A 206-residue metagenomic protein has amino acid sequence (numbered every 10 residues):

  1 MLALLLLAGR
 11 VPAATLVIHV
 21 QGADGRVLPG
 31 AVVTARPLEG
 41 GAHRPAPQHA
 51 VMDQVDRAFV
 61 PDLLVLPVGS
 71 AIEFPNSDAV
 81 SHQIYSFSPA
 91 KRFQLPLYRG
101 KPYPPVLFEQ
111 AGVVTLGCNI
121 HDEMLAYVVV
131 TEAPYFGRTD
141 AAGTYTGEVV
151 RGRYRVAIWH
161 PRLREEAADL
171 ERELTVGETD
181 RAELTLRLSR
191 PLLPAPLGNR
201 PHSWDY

Functional and structural regions predicted by a protein language model:
M1-A8: Bacterial N-terminal signal peptides
A13-A142, T146-Y206: Extracytoplasmic copper-binding redox domains, predominantly the cupredoxin/blue-copper superfamily
